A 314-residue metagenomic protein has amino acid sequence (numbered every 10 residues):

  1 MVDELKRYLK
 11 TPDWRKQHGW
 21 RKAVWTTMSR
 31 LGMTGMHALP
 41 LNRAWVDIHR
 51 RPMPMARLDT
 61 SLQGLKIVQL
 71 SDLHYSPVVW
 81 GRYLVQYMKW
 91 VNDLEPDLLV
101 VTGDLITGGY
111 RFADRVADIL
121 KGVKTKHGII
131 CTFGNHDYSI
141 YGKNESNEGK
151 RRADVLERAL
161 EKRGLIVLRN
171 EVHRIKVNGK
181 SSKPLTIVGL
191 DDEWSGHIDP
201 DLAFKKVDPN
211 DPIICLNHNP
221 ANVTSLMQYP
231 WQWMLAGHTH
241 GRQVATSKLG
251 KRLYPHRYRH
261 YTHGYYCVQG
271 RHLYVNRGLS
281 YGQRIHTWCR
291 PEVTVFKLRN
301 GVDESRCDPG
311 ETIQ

Functional and structural regions predicted by a protein language model:
M1-I67, S71-L73, P77, Q314: Acidic, histidine-bearing metal-coordination/catalytic regions of metal-dependent phosphoesterases
M1-W25, M227, Q283-Q314: A short C-terminal boundary segment appended to hydrolase-like catalytic domains
S61-I166: Membrane-embedded segments
G64-Y75, S182-D192, I214-N217, H272-G278: Active-site-proximal beta-strand elements of phosphoester/diester hydrolases
S71-H74, G103-L105, N135-D137, E171-V172 (+4 more regions): Active-site metal-binding loops of divalent metal-dependent hydrolases
D97-L98, I130-C131, L165, L185 (+2 more regions): Short, Asp-centered acidic motifs that coordinate Mg2+ and/or phosphate in catalytic or ligand-binding sites
K121, P220-V295, V302-E304: Conserved beta-sheet core of the metallophosphoesterase superfamily
Y141-L165, R169-V172, K176-N217, V223-T224 (+1 more regions): Binuclear metal-dependent hydrolase catalytic cores centered on His/Asp/Glu-rich metal-binding motifs
